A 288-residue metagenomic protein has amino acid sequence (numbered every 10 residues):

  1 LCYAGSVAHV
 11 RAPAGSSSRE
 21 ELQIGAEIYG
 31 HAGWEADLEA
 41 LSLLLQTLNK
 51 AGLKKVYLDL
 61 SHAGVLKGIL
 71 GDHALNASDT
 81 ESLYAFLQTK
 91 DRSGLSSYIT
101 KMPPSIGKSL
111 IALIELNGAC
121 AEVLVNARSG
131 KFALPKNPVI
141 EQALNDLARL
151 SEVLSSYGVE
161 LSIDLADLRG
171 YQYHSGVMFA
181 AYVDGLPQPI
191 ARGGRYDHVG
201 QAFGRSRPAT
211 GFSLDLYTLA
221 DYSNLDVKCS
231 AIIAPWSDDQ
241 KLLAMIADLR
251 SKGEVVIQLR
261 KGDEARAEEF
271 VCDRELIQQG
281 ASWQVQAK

Functional and structural regions predicted by a protein language model:
L1-L53, T100-K288: Positively charged, Gly/Ser-enriched RNA/tRNA-binding surfaces
E20-I24, L60-G68: Short, conserved phosphate-binding/catalytic loop or strand-edge motifs used in phosphoryl-/nucleotidyl-transfer
H31, L70, S82-A85, A209: Short, flexible active-site loop motifs that bind/organize anionic cofactors or intermediates
A32, A36-D37, D59, L66 (+2 more regions): Cap/lid and interdomain-hinge subdomains that line or gate substrate/regulatory clefts in soluble alpha/beta enzymes
L43-N49, G64-A74: Hydrophobic mid-domain F-helix/FG-region of cytochrome P450s
H62, K90-D91, A119: Short, solvent-exposed helix-helix connector turns and helix-capping sites enriched in acidic/polar residues
A74-S97: Acidic, His- and aromatic-enriched active-site or binding-groove loops in soluble protein domains that engage sugars
